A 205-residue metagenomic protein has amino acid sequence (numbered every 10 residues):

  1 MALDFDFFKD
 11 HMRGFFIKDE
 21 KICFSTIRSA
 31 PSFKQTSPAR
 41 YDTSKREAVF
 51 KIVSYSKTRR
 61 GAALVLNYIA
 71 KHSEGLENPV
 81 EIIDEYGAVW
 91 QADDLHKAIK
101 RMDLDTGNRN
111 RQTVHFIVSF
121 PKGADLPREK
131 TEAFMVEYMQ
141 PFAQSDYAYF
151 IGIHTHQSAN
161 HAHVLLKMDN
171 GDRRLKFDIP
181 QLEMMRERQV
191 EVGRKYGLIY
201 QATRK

Functional and structural regions predicted by a protein language model:
M1-H161, L165-K205: N-terminal nicking endonuclease/strand-transfer module with a His-rich metal-binding environment and a catalytic Tyr
